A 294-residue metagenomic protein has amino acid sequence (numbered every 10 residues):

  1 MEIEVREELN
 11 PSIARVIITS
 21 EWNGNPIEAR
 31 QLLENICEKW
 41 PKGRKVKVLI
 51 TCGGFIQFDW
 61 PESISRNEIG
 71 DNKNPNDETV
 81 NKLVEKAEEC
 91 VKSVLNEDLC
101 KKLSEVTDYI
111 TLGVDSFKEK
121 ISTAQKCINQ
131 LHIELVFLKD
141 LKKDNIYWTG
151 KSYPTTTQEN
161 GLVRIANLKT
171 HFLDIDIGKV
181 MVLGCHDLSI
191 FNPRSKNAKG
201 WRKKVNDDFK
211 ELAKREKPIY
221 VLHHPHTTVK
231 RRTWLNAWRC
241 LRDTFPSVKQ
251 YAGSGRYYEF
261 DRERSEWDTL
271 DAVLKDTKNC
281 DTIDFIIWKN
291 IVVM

Functional and structural regions predicted by a protein language model:
M1-V46, F55: N-terminal glycine-/serine-/threonine-rich phosphate-binding loop
I3, V114, I121, C127-L141 (+3 more regions): Short beta-strand scaffold segments in enzyme catalytic cores
E7-N25, W148-K151, K179-S189, L222: Active-site-proximal beta-strand elements of phosphoester/diester hydrolases
I18, V48-C52, T111, V182-G184 (+1 more regions): Structural motif
G24-R30, T156-R164, V229-T233, F260: Acidic-and-aromatic substrate-binding clefts and catalytic sites of carbohydrate-active enzymes
E34-K142, T149, K230, P246-S247: Cys-nucleophile CN-hydrolase/nitrilase-fold catalytic domain and related Cys-dependent amidase chemistry that acts on
D77-D108, F191-M294: CN hydrolase (nitrilase-like) catalytic-core segments centered on the catalytic cysteine and neighboring Lys/Glu
E119-E216: Active-site catalytic loop in hydrolytic enzyme cores
